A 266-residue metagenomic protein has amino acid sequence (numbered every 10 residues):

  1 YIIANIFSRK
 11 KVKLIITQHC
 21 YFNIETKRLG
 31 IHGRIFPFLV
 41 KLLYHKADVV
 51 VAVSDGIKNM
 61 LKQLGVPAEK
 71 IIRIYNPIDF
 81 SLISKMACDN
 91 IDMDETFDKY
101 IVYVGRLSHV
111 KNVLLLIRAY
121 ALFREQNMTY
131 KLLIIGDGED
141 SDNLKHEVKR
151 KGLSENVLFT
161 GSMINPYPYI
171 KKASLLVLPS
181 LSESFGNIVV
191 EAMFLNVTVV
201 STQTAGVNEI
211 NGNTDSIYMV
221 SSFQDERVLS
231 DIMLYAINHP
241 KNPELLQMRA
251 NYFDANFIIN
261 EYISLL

Functional and structural regions predicted by a protein language model:
K13, N23-L43: Nucleotide-sugar donor phosphate/pyrophosphate-binding loop at the beta->alpha transition of glycosyltransferases
G56, P77: Carbohydrate-associated surface elements
K99-L122, M128, E139-K145, N187: A conserved mid-protein helix/loop that constitutes part of the nucleotide-sugar donor-binding site
K145-G161: Nucleotide-activated donor-binding/catalytic signature segment of Leloir-type glycosyltransferases, i.e., the conserved
S162, L181: Aromatic "clamp/platform" in nucleotide-sugar-dependent glycosyltransferases that forms part of the donor/acceptor
T198-S201: Short hydrophobic beta-strand element within catalytic cores of glycosyltransferases and related nucleotide-activated
N208-Y235: Change "using UDP/GDP/dTDP sugars" to "using nucleotide sugars
P240-L266: A charged, aromatic-enriched C-terminal amphipathic alpha-helix characteristic of glycosyltransferases across folds
